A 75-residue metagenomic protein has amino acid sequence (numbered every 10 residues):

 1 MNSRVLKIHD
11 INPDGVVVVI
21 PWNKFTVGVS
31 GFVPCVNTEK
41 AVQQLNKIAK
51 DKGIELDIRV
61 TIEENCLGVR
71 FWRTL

Functional and structural regions predicted by a protein language model:
M1-T38: An N-terminal amphipathic alpha-helical segment
V27-V60: Short, hydrophobic/π-rich interface segment
E55-L75: C-terminal edge-of-domain segments
